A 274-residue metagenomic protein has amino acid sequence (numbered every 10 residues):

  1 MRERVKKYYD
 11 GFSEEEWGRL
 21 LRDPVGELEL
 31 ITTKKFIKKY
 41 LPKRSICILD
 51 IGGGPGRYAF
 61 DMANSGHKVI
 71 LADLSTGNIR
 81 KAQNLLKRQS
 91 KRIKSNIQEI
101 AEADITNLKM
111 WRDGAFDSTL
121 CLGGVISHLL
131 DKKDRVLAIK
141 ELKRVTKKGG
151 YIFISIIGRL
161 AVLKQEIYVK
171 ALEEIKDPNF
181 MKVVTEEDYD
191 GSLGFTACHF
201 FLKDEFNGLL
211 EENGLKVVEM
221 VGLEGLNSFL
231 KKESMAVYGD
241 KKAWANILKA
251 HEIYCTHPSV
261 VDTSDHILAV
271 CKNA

Functional and structural regions predicted by a protein language model:
M1-R44, R57, D61: Conserved class I S-adenosyl-L-methionine
S45-G54: Conserved class I S-adenosyl-L-methionine
R57-N107: Class I SAM-dependent methyltransferase SAM/SAH-binding core
K109-S118: A short acidic, Gly/Pro-enriched loop at the edge of an enzyme's catalytic core that lines a small-molecule cofactor
L129, D190-D204: Acceptor-substrate binding/catalytic loop of class I
V136-K148: A short glycine-rich, Lys/Arg-flanked "PGG" loop and its adjoining helix->strand segment in the class I
Y151-M181: Conserved class I S-adenosyl-L-methionine
G208, E219-A274: A C-terminal cap/extension of S-adenosyl-L-methionine-dependent methyltransferases that defines the acceptor-substrate
